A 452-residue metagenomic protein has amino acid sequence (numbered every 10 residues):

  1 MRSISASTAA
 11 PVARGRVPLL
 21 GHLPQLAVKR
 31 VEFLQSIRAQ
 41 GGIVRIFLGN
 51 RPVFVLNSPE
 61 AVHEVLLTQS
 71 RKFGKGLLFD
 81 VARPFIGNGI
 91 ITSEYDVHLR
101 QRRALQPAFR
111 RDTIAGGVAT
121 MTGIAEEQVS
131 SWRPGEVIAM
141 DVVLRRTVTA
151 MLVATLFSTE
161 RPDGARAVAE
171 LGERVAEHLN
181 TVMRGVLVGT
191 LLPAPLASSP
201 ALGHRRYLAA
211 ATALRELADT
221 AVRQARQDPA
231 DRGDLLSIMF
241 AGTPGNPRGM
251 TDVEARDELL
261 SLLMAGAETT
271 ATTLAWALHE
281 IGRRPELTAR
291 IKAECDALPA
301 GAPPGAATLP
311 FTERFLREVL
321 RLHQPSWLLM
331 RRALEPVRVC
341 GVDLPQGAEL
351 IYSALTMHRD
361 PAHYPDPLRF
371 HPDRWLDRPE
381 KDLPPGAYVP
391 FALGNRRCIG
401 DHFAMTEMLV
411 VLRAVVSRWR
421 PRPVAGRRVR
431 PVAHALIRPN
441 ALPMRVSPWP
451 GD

Functional and structural regions predicted by a protein language model:
M1-S7, A125, V148, D296-G301 (+2 more regions): Cytochrome P450 proximal C-terminal region
A9-V17, V118, T122, E170 (+9 more regions): Cytochrome P450 I-helix active-site segment
A10-Q35, F47-P52, P59-H63, T68 (+7 more regions): Cytochrome P450 catalytic-domain helical core, especially the substrate-recognition surface and oxygen-activation
P18, V44, R110, T149-A150 (+5 more regions): Conserved cytochrome P450 catalytic core segment spanning the I/J/K helices
L20-G41, E216, A302-C340, P361: Conserved cytochrome P450 K-helix E-x-x-R motif and the immediately C-terminal K′/meander segment
T269-E294, H402-W419: Cytochrome P450 catalytic-core helices
Y352-E380: Conserved cytochrome P450 K-helix/beta-meander segment immediately N-terminal to the heme-binding cysteine loop
